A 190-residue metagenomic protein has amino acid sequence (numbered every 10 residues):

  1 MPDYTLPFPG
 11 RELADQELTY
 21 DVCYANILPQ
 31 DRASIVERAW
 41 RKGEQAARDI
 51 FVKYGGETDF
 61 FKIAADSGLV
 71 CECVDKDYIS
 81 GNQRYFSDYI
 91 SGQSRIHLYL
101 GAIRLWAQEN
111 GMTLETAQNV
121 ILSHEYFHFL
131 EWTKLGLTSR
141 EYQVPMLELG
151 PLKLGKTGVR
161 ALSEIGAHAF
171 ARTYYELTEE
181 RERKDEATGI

Functional and structural regions predicted by a protein language model:
M1-G68: N-terminal leader/presequence regions that precede the main folded/catalytic core
T5-P7, A47, A102-W106, S139-I190: Metalloprotease/metallohydrolase-associated module, dominated by Zn2+-dependent proteases
L69, L137-T138: Polar low-complexity intrinsically disordered regions
C71, L98, L122-Y126, K184: Generic structural hydrophobic/aromatic packing signal, biased to beta-strands
E72-N119, W132: Active-site scaffold of zinc-dependent metalloenzymes
G111-S123, K156, R160-E164: Short capping loops/turns at secondary-structure boundaries
V120-K134: Active-site recognition of the HExxH zinc-binding catalytic motif
